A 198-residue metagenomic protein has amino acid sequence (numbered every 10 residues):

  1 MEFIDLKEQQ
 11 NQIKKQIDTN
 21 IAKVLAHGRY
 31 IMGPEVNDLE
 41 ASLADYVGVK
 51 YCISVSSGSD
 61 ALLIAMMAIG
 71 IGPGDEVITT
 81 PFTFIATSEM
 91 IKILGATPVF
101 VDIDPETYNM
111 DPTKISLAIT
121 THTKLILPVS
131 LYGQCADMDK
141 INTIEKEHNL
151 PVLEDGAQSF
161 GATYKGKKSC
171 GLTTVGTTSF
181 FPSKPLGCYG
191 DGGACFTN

Functional and structural regions predicted by a protein language model:
M1-R29, P34: N-terminal "arm"/small-domain region of PLP-dependent enzymes with the aminotransferase-like
G28-E76, M90-L94, F100-D102, K167: Phosphate-binding glycine-rich loop
A41, D139-N142, K167, D191: Active-site phosphate/pyrophosphate- and oxyanion-stabilizing loops and adjacent acidic/basic residues in soluble
M67-G156, T163: PLP-dependent aminotransferase-like
E154-Y189: Conserved active-site segment immediately N-terminal to the catalytic lysine that forms the internal aldimine
L186-N198: Conserved core segment of the aminotransferase class I/II
